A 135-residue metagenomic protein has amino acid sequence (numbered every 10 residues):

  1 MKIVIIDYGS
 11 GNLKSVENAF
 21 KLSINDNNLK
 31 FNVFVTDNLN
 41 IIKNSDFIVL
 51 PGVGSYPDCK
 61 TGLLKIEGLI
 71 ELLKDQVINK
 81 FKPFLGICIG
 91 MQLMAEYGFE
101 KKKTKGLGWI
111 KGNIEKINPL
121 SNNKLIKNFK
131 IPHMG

Functional and structural regions predicted by a protein language model:
M1-V4: Extreme N-terminal starter segment of soluble prokaryotic enzymes
D7-S15, S55: Amphipathic alpha-helical repeat scaffolds
K14, K43, K102: Residues that form or flank phosphate/diphosphate-binding pockets in enzymes that use nucleotide phosphates
A19-K30: Short helix-loop-beta junction
N28-V35, K65-G68: Short gly/ser/thr-rich secondary-structure transition/capping motifs
N32-N44: Short acidic low-complexity segments
F47, V53-H133: Cysteine-nucleophile active-site neighborhood
